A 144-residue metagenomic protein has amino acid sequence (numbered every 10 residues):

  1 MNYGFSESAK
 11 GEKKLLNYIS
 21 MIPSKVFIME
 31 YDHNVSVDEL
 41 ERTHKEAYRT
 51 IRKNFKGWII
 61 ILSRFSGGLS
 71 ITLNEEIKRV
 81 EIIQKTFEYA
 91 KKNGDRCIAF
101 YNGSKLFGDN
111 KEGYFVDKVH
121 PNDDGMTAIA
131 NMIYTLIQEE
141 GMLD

Functional and structural regions predicted by a protein language model:
M1-S8: A short beta-strand-loop structural module common to alpha/beta enzyme folds
S8-D144: Alpha-helical cap/lid subdomain in secreted, periplasmic, or secretory-pathway luminal O-acyl-processing enzymes
